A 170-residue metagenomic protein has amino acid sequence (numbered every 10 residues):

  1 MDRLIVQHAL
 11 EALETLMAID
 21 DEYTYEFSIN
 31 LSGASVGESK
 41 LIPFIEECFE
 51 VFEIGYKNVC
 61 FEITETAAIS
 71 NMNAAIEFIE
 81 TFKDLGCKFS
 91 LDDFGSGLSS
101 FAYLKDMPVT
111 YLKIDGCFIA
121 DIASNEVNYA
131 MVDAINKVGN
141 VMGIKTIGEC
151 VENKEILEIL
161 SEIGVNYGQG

Functional and structural regions predicted by a protein language model:
M1-A74, C150: Catalytic core of bacterial c-di-GMP phosphodiesterases, primarily the EAL and HD-GYP domains, capturing alpha-helical
D2, A75, V127-M131: Short, conserved glycine- and acidic-residue-centered signature motifs in active-site or ligand-binding loops
T24-E26, E77, D84, A130: Long cytosolic heptad-repeat coiled-coil signaling/dimerization helices of two-component/chemosensory receptors
E46-I122, V138, M142-G170: The catalytic core of metal-dependent phosphodiesterases that act on cyclic dinucleotides
I63, M131-A134: A short alpha-helix in the C-terminal ATP-binding CA
